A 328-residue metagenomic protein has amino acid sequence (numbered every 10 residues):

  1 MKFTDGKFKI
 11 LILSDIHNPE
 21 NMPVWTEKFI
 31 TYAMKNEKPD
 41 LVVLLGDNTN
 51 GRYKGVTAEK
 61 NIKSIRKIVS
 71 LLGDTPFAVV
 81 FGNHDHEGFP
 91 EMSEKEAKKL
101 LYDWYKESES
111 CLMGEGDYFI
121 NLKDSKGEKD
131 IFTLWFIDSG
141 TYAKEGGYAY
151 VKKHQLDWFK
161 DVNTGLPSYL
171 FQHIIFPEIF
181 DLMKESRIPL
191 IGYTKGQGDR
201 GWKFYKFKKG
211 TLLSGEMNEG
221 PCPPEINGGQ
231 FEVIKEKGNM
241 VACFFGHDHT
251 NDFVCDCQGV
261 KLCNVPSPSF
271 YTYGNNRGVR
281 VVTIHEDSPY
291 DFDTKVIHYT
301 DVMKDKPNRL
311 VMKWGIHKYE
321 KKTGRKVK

Functional and structural regions predicted by a protein language model:
M1-I68, D74: N-terminal active-site segment of His-dependent metallophosphoesterases
K2, N121-D124, E128, G215-E216 (+3 more regions): Binuclear metal-dependent phosphoesterase catalytic core
K2, N61-P167, L190-K195, V281-T283: Extended active-site neighborhood of metal-dependent phosphoesterases/phosphodiesterases
K7-H17, I131-T141, F171, V260-S267: Active-site-proximal beta-strand elements of phosphoester/diester hydrolases
L13-E27, T49-K60, M92-S93, K99-Y105 (+4 more regions): Acidic/histidine-rich helix-loop elements that form or flank divalent-metal/phosphate-binding sites at the catalytic
D15, I30, V42, D47 (+8 more regions): Divalent metal-coordination and catalytic microenvironments
P19-N21, N50-Y53, V79-E91, Y142-E145 (+4 more regions): Active-site environment of divalent metal-dependent phosphoester hydrolases
E37-L41, T133-W135, G147-D248, D252 (+1 more regions): His/acidic metal-ligating clusters that form di-metal
